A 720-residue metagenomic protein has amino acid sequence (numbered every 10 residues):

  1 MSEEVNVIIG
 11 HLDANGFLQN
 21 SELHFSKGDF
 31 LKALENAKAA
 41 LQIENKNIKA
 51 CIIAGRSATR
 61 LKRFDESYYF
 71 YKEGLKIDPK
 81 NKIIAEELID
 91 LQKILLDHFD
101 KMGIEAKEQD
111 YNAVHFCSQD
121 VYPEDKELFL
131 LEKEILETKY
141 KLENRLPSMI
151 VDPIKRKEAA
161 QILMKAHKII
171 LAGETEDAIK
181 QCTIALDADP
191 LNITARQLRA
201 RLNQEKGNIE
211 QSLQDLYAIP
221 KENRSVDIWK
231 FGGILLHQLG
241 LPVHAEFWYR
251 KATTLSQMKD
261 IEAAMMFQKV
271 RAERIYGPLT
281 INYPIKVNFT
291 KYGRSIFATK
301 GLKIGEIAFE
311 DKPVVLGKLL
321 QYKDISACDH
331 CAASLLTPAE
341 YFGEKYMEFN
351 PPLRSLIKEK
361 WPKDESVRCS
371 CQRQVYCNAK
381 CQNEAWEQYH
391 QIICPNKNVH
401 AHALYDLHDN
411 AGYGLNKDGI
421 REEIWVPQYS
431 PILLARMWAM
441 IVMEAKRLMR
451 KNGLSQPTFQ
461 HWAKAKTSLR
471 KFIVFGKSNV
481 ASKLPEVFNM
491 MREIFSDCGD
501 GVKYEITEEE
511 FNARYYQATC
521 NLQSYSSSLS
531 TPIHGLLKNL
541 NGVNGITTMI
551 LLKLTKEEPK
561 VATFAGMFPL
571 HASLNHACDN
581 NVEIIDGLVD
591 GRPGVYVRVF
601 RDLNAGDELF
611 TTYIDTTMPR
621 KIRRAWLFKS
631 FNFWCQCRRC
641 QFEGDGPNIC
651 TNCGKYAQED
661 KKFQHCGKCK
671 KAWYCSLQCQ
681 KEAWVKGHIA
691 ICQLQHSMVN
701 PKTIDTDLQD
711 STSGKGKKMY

Functional and structural regions predicted by a protein language model:
M1-K49, I53-Y720: Short alpha-helical interaction motifs and adjacent low-complexity tails used for partner binding in regulatory proteins
